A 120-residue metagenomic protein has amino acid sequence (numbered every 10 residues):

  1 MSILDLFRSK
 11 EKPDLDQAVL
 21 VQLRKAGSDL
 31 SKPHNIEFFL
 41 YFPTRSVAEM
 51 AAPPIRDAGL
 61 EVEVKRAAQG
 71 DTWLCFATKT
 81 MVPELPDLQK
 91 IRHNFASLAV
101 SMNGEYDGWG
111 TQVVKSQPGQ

Functional and structural regions predicted by a protein language model:
S2-Q120: Long, contiguous binding/interaction regions
